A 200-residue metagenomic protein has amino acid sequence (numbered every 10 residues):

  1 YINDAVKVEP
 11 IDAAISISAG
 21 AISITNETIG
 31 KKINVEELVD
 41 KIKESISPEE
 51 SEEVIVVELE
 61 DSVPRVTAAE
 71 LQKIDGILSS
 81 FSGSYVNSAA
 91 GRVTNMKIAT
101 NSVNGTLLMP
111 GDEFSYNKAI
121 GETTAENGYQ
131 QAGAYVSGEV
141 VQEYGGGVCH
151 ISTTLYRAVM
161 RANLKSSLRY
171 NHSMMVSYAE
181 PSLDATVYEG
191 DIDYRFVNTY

Functional and structural regions predicted by a protein language model:
Y1-Y200: Surface-exposed, secretory/extracytoplasmic low-complexity segments enriched in Ser/Thr/Asn/Gly/Pro
